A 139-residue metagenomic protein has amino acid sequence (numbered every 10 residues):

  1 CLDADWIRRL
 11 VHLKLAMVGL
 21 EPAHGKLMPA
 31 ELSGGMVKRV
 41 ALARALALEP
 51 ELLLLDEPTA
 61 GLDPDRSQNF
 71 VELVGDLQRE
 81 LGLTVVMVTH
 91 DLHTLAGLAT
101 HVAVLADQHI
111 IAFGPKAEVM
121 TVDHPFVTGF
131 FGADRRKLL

Functional and structural regions predicted by a protein language model:
W6-A23: Conserved ABC ATPase "signature" region
M28-L32, M36: Conserved ABC ATPase signature
E49: Conserved catalytic motifs of ABC-family nucleotide-binding domains
L53-D56: Catalytic Walker B motif of ABC-type/P-loop ATPase nucleotide-binding domains
T89-H90: H-loop/switch region of ABC-family ATPase nucleotide-binding domains
L95-G97: A short, surface-exposed alpha-helical micro-motif characterized by mixed small hydrophobic and charged/polar residues
